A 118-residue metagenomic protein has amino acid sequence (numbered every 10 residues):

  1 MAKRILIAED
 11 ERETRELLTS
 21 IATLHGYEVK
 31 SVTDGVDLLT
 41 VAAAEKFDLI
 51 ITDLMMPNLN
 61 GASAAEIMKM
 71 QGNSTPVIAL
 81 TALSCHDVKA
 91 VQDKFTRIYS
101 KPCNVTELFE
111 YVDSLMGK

Functional and structural regions predicted by a protein language model:
E9: Conserved acidic carboxylate
R12-K30: Two-component/phosphorelay signaling modules centered on CheY-like receiver
S31-L49: Acidic, metal-coordinating helix/loop segments flanking the phosphotransfer/catalytic sites of two-component signaling
D34, L59-A64: Acidic catalytic/metal-coordinating carboxylates
T40, A62-S74: Short amphipathic alpha-helix used as the core "switch/output" element in two-component signaling
D53: Active-site residues of response regulator receiver
M56: Receiver (REC) domain active-site loop signature in two-component systems and cognate sites in sensor histidine kinases
I78-L80: Hydrophobic/aromatic residues positioned on beta-strands within the core alpha/beta folds
